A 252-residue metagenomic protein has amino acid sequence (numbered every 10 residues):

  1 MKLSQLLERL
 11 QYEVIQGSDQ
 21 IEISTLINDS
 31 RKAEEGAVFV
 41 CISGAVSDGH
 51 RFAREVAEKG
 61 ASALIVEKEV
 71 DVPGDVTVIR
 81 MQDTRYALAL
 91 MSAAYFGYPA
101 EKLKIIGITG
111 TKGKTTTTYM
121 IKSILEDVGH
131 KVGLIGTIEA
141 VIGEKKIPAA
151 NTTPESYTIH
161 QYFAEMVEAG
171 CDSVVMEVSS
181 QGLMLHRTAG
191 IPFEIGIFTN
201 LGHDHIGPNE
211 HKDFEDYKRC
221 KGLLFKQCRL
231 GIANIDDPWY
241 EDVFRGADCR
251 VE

Functional and structural regions predicted by a protein language model:
M1-L90, K226: N-terminal leader/targeting and accessory segments in enzymes
L6, A37, V56, M91 (+7 more regions): Residue-level signal for inorganic ion chemistry
A33-E34, K68-V76, V141-G143, H186-P192 (+1 more regions): Short loop/helix-cap segments at secondary-structure boundaries that form the rim of catalytic
D71-D75, A169, E194-E252: Acidic, Mg2+-coordinating active-site environments of NTP-dependent enzymes
A93-E139, K145-K146: Walker A (P-loop) phosphate-binding motif
K146-S156, D204-K212: Flexible beta-alpha connector loops of hexameric P-loop NTPases
A150-S179: Conserved nucleotide-sensing/catalytic segment adjacent to the nucleotide-binding pocket in NTP-handling enzymes
